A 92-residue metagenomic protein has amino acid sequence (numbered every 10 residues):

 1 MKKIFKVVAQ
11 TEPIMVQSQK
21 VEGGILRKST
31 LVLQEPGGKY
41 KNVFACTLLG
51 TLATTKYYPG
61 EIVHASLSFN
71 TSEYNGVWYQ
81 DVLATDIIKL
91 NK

Functional and structural regions predicted by a protein language model:
M1-K92: Single-stranded nucleic acid-binding surfaces, predominantly the OB-fold ssDNA-binding core
